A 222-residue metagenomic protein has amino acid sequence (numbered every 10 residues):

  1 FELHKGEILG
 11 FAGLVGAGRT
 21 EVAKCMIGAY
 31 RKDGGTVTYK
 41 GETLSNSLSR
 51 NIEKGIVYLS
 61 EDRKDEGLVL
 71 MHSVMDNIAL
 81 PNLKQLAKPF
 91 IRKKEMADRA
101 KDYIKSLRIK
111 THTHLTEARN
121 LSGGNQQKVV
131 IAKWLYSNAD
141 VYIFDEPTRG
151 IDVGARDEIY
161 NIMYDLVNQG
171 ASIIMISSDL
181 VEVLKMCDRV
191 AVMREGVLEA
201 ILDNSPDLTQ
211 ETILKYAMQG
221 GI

Functional and structural regions predicted by a protein language model:
F1-I222: Glycine-rich phosphate-binding loops of nucleotide-dependent enzymes
